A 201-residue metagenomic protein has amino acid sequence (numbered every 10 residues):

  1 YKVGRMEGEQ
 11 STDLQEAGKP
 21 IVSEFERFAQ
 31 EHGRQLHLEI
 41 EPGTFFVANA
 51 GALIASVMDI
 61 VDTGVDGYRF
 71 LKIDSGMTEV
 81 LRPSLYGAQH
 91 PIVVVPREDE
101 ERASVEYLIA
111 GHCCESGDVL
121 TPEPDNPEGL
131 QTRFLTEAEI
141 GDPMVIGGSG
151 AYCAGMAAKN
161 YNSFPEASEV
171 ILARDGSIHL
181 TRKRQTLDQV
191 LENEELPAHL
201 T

Functional and structural regions predicted by a protein language model:
Y1-D13, P42-F46: Active-site-proximal beta-alpha loop/turn segments in soluble metabolic enzymes
G8-E24: Well-ordered, non-membrane alpha-helical segments in soluble/globular domains
P20-V22, E26-T201: Charged (often Lys/Glu-rich) extended helix/loop segments that serve as interaction or gating elements
